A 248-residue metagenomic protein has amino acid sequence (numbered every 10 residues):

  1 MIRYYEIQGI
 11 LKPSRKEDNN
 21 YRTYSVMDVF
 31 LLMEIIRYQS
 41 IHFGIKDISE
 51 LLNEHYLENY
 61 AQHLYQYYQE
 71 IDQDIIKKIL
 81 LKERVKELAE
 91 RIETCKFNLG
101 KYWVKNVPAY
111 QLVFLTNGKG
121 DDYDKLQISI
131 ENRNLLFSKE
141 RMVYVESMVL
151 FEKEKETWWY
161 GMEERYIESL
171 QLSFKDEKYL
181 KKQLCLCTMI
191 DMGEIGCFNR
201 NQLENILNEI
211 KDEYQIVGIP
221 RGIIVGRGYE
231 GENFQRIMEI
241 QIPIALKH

Functional and structural regions predicted by a protein language model:
M1-I45, I216-G218: Basic helix-turn-helix/winged-helix DNA-binding cores and closely related short helical interaction motifs
I2-P13, H55-E70, Q127-S147: An N-terminal domain-start capping segment
Y4-I7, N20-V26, I41-G44, L81-R91 (+1 more regions): Short, mixed-charge, low-aromatic patches
P13-S14, E54, V107, Q183: Surface-exposed loop/turn and secondary-structure junction residues enriched for glycine/proline
S14-D18, Q39-S49, E232-H248: Histidine- and aromatic-rich ligand-binding microenvironments
K16-E17, I36, I41, I48-W103: Short, charged amphipathic alpha-helical surface segments
D18, L31, E58, Q111-F114 (+1 more regions): A broad, structure-centric signal for solvent-exposed, well-ordered loop/edge residues that line or flank functional
E83-H248: A solvent-exposed interaction/effector surface
